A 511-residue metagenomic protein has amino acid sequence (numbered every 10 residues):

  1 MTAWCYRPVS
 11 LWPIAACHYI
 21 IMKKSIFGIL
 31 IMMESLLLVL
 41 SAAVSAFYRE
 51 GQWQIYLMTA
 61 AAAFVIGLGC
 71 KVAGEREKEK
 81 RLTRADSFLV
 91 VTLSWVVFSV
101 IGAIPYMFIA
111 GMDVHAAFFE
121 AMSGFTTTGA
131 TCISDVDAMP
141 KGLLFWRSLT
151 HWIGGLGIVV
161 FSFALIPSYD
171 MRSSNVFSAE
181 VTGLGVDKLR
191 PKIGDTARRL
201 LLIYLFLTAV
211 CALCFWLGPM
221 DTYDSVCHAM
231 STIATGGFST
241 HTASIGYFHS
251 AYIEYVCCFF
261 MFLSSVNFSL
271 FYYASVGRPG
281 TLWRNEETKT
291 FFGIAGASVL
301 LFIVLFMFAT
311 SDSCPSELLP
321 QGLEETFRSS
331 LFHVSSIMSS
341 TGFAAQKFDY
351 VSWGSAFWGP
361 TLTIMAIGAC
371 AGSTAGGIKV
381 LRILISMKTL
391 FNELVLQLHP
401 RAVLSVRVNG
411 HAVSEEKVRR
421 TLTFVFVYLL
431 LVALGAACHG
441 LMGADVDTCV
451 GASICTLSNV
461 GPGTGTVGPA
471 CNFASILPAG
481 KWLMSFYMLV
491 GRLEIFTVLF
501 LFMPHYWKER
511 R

Functional and structural regions predicted by a protein language model:
M1-T2, Y6-R511: Membrane-proximal intracellular helices of multi-pass ion channels
